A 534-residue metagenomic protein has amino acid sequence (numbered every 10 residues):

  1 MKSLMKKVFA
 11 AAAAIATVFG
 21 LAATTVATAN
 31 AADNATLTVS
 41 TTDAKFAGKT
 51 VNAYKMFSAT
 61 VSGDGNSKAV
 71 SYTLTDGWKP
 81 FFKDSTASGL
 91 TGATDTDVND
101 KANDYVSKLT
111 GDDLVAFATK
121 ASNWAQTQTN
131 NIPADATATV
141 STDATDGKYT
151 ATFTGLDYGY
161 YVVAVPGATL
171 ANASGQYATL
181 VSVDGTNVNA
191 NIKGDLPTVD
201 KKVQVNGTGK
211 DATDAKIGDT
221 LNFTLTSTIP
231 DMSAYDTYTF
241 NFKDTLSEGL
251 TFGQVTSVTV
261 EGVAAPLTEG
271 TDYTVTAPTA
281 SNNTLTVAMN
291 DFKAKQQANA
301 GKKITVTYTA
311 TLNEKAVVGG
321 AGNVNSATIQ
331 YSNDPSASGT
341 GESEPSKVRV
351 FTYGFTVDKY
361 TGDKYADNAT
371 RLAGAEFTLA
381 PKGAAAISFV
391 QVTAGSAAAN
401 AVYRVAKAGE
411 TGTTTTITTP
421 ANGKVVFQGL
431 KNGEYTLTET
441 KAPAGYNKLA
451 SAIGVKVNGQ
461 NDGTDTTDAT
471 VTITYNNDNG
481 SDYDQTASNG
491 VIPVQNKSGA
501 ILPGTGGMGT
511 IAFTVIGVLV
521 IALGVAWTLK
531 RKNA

Functional and structural regions predicted by a protein language model:
K2-A534: Solvent-exposed loop/turn and edge beta-strand elements of beta-rich ligand-binding domains
